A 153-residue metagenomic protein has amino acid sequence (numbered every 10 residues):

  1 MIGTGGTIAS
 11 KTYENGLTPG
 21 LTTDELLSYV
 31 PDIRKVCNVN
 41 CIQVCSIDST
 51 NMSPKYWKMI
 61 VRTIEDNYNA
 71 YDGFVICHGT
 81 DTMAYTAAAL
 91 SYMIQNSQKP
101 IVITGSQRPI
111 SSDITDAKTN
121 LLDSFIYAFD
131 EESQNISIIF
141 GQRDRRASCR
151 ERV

Functional and structural regions predicted by a protein language model:
M1-R152: Active-site histidine-anchored catalytic micro-motif
